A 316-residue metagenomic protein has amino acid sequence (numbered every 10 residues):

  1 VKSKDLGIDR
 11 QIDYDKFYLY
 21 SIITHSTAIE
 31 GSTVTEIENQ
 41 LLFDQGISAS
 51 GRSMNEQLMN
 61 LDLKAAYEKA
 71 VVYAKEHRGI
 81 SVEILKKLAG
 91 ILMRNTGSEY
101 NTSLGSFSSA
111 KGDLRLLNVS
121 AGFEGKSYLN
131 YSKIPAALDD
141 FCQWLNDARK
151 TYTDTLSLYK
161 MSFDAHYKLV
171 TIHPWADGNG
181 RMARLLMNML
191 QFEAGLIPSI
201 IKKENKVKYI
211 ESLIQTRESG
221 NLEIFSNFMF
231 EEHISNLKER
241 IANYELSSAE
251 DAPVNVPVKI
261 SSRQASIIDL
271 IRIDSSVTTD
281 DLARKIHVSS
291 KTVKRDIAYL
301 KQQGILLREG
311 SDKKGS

Functional and structural regions predicted by a protein language model:
V1-D177, R181-S316: FIC/Doc superfamily catalytic core
